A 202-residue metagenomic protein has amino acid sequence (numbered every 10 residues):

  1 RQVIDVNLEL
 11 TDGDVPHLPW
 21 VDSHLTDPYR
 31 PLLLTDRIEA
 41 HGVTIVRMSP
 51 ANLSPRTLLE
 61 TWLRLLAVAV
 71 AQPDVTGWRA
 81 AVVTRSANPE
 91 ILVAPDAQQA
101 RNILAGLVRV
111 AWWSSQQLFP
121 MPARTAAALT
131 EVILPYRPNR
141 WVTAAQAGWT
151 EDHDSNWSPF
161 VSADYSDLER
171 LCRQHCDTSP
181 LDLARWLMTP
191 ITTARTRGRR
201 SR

Functional and structural regions predicted by a protein language model:
R1-R202: A positional "C-terminalness" feature that preferentially activates on distal terminal regions of long, nucleic
